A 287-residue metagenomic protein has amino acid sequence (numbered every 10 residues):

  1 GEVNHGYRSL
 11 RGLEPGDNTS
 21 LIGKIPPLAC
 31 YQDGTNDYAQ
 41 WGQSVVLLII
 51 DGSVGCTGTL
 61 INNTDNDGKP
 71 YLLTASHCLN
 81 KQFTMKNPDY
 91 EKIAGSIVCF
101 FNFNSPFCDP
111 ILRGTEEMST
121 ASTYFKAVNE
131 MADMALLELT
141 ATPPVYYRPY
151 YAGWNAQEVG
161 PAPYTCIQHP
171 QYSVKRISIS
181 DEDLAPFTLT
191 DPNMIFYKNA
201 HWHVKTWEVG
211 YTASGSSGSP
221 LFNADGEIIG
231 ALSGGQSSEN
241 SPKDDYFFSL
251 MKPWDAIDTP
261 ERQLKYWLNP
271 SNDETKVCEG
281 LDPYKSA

Functional and structural regions predicted by a protein language model:
G1-K205, S214: Serine endopeptidase catalytic core focused on the charge-relay Asp
T59-D67, G210-L232: Catalytic nucleophile loop of clan PA
L72, D89-E91, D109-S119, F125-V128 (+2 more regions): C-terminal subregion of chymotrypsin/trypsin-like serine protease catalytic domains
